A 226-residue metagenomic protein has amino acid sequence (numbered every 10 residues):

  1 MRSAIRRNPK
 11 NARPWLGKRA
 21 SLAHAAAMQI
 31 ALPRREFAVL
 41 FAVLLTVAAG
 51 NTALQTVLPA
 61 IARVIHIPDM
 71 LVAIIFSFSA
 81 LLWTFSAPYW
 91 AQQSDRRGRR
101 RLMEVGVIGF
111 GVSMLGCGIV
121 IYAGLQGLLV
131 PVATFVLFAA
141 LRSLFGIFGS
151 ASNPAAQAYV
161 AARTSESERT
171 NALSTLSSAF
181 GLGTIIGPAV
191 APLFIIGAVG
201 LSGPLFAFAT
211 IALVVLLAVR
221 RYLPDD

Functional and structural regions predicted by a protein language model:
I30-A80: Helix-loop boundary and gating motifs at the non-cytosolic
L45, L128-A151: Hydrophobic core of transmembrane alpha-helices in multi-pass small-molecule transporters, especially MFS/SLC-type
A80-P88, T184-I185: Residue-level signature of mid-helix packing/kink "hotspots" within the transmembrane helices of 12-pass Major
S86-R99: Helix-to-loop junctions at the C-terminal end of transmembrane segments in multipass secondary transporters
I108-P131: C-terminal ends and interior cores of transmembrane alpha-helices in multi-pass membrane transporters/permeases
L141-F180: Cytoplasmic helix-loop-helix junction between adjacent transmembrane helices in 12-TM secondary transporters
T210-D226: C-terminal membrane-cytosol helix-exit motif in multi-pass small-molecule transporters
